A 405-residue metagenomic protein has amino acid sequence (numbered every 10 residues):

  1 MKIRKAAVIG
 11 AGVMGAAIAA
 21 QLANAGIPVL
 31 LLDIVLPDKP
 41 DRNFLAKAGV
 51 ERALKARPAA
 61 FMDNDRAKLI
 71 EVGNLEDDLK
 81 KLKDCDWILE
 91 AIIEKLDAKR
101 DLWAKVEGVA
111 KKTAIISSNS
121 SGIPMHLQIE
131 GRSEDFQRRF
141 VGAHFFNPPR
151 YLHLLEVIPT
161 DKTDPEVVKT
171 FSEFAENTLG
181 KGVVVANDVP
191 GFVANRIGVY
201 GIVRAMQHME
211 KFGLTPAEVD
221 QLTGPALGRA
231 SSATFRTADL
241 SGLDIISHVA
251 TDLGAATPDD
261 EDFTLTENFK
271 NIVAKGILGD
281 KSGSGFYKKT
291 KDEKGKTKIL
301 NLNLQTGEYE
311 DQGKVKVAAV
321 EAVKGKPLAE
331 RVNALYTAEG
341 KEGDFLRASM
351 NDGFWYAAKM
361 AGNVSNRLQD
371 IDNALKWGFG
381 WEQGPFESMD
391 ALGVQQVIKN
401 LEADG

Functional and structural regions predicted by a protein language model:
M1-G405: N-terminal glycine-rich phosphate-binding loop for ADP-containing cofactors
